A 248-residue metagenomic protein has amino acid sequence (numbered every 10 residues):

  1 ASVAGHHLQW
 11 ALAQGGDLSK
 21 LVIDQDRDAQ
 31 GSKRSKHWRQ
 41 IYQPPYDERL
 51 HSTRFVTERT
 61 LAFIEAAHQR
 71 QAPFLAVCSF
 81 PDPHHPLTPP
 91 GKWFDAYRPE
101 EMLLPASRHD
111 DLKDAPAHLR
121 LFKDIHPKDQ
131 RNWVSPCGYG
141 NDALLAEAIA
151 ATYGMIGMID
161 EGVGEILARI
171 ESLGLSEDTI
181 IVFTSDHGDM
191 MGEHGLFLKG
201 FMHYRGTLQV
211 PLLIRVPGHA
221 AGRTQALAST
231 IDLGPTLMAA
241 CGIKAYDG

Functional and structural regions predicted by a protein language model:
A1: His/Cys-centered metal/cofactor-coordination and adjacent catalytic loops
A4-E58, F63-A72, V77-D178, V182-T230 (+2 more regions): Active-site-proximal cap/lid insertion segments
L233: Catalytic core of tubulin tyrosine ligase-like
